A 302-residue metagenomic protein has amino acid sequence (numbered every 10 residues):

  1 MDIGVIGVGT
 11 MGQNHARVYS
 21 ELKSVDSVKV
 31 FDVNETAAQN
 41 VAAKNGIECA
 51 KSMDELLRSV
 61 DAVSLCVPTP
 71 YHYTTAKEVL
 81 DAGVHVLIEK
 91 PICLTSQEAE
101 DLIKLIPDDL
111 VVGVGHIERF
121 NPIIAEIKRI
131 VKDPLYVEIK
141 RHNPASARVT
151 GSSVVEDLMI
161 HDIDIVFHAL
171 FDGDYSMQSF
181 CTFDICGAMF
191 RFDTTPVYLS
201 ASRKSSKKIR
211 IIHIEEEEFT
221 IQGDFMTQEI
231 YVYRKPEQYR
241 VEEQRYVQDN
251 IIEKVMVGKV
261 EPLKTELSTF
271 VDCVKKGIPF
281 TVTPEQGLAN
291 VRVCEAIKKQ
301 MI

Functional and structural regions predicted by a protein language model:
M1-K44: N-terminal Rossmann-like dinucleotide-binding module
H15, N40, N45-I103: Beta-loop-alpha module in the N-terminal Rossmann-like domain of NAD(P)-dependent dehydrogenases, especially those
V25, A82-V84, D108-L110: A short helix->loop->beta-strand "cap" motif at the edges of active sites that frequently abuts
K51, I88-E89, V112-V114, G223: Hydrophobic residues in well-ordered beta-strands that form the structural core
A62-L65, T269-I302: C-terminal helix-rich "cap/oligomerization" subdomain common to oxidoreductases
C93-S146: A contiguous active-site-proximal alpha/beta segment in oxidoreductase catalytic domains
A145-H213: Rossmann-like dinucleotide-binding domain that binds NAD(P)(H)
Y198-T265, T283: NAD(P)-dinucleotide binding in Rossmann-like oxidoreductases
